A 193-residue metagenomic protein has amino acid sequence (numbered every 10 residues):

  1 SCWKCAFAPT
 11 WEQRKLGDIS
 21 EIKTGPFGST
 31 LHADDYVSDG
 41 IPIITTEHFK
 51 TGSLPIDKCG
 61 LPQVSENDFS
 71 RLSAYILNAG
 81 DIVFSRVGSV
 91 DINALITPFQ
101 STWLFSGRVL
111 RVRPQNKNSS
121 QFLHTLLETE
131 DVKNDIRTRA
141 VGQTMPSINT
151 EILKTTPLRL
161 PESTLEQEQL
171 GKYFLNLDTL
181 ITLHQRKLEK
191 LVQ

Functional and structural regions predicted by a protein language model:
C2-F27, T155: Non-catalytic DNA-recognition/assembly elements of restriction-modification systems
C5, T30-L31, R71, P98 (+1 more regions): Short, solvent-exposed loop/turn positions at domain surfaces that link secondary-structure elements or cap domain
E12, L183-Q193: Short, tandemly repeated low-complexity microdomains enriched for cysteine and small residues
R14-I19, E47, G107, E130 (+2 more regions): Structural detector for helix-capping/boundary residues
G17-H32, H48-A79: Sequence-specific dsDNA recognition surfaces
V37, R86, T102-L110, V141-E166: A short glycine-rich beta-alpha junction/loop motif
T45-E47, L61-E130: A short beta-sheet element
E168-L180, H184-Q185: Extracellular/lumenal glycan-associated surfaces
